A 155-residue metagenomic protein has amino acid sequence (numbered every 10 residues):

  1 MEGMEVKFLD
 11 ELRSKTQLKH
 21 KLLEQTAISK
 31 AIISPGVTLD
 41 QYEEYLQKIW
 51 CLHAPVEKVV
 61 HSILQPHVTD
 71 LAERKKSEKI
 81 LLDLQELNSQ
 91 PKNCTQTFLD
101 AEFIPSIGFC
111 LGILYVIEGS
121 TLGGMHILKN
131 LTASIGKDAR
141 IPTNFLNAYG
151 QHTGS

Functional and structural regions predicted by a protein language model:
M1-S155: Metal- and O2-centered redox machinery and metal/ROS homeostasis
